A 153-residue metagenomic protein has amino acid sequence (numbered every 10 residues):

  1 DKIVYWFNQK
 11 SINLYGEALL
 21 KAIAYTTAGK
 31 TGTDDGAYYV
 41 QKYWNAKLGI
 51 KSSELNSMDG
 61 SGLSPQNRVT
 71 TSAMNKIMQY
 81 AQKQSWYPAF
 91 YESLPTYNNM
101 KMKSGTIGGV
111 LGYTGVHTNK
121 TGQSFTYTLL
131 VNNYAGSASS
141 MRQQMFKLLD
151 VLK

Functional and structural regions predicted by a protein language model:
D1-N67, T71-S72, Q84-P88: A small/polar active-site loop signature that marks catalytic segments
Y39, S52-K153: C-terminal soluble interaction/assembly domains
